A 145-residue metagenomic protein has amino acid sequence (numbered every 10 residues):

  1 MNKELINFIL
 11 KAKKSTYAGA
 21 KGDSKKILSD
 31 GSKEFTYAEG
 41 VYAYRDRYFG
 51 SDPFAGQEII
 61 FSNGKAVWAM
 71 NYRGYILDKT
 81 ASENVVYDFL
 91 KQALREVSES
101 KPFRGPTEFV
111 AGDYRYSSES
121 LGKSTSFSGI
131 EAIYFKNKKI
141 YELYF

Functional and structural regions predicted by a protein language model:
M1-F145: Cysteine-centric segments in proteins
